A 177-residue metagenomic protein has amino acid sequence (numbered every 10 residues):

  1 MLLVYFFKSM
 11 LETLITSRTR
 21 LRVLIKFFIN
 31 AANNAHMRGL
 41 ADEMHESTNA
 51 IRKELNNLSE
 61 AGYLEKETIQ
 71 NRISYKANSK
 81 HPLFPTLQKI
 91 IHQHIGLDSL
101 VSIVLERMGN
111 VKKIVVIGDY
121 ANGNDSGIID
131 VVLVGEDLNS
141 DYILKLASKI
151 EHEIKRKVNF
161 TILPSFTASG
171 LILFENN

Functional and structural regions predicted by a protein language model:
M1-F7: Long, low-complexity, charged/polar intrinsically disordered regions in eukaryotic proteins
F7-L21, F28, N33-N56, E60-M108 (+2 more regions): Catalytic core of pol beta-like nucleotidyltransferases
I114-D119: Short helix-loop-helix/strand-helix junction enriched in hydrophobic and basic residues
I129: Change "...and in nucleic-acid phosphodiester-cleaving endonucleases..." to "...and in nucleic-acid processing enzymes
V132-V134: Short hydrophobic/aromatic beta-strand micro-patches that form the beta-sheet surface supporting nucleotide- or nucleic
